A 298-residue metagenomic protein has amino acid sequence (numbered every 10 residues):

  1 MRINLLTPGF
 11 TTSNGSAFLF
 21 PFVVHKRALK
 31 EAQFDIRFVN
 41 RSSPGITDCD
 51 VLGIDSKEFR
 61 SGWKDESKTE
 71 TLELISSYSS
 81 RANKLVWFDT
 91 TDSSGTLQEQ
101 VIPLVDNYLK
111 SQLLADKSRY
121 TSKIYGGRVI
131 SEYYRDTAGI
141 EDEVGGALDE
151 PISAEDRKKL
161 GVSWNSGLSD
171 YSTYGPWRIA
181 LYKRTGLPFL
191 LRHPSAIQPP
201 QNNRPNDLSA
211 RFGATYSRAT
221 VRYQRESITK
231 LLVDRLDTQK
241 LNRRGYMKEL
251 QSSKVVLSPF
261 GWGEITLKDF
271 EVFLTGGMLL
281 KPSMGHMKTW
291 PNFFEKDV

Functional and structural regions predicted by a protein language model:
M1-N14, L191-S217: A short, flexible N-terminal coil/short beta segment enriched in small residues
M1-Q98, I102-D106, F212: N-terminal pre-catalytic "stem/leader" segment of glycosyltransferase-like enzymes
L6, I54-S56, F88-T90, S111 (+5 more regions): Short His-Asn-centered micro-motif
T12-N14, R60-W63, S93-Q98, D116-Y120 (+3 more regions): Short catalytic/ligand-binding loop motif for oxyanion handling, primarily in non-cytosolic enzymes, centered on
E70-D207: Catalytic core of nucleotide-activated saccharide and alditol-phosphate transferases
D89, N202-Q251: Catalytic donor nucleotide-activated moiety binding site of glycosyltransferases and closely related
V101, K230-L232, W290-F294: Short, conserved catalytic or adaptor-binding loops enriched in Gly and charged residues
K240-V298: Catalytic binding pocket for nucleotide-activated donors in carbohydrate/polymer assembly enzymes
